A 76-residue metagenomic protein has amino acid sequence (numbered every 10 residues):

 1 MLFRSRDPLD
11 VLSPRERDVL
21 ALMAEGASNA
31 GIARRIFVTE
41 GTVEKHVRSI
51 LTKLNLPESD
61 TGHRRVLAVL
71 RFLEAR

Functional and structural regions predicted by a protein language model:
M1-L2: Short, small-residue-biased leader/transition segments that mark boundaries at the very start of proteins
S5-L12: Short amphipathic alpha-helical boundary/capping segments
S13, L20, E44: Conserved catalytic core of two-component sensor histidine kinases
R15-E16, R65: The N-cap/first-turn positions of alpha helices within or immediately adjacent to helix-turn-helix DNA-binding domains
R17-A24, L51, V69: Hydrophobic residues on short alpha-helical segments
A24-A27, E74: Short helix-capping/turn signature of helix-turn-helix
A27-H63: Recognition helix of helix-turn-helix DNA-binding domains
D60-L73: Short, basic, alpha-helical segments at the C-terminal edge of helix-turn-helix-like DNA-binding modules
